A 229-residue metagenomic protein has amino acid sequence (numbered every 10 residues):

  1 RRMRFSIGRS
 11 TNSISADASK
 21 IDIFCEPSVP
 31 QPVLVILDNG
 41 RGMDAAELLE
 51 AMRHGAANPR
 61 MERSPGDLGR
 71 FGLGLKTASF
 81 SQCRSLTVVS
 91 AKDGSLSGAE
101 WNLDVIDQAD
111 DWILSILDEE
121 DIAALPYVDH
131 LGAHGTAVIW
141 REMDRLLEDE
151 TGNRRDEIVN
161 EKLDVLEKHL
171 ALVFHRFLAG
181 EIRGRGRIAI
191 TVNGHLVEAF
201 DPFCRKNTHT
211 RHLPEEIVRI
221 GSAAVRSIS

Functional and structural regions predicted by a protein language model:
R1-G8: Conserved short strand/loop->alpha-helix "switch" segment adjacent to the catalytic nucleotide/phosphoryl-transfer site
M3, A16, V29-Q31, G132-A133 (+1 more regions): Short loop/turn elements that form and flank the Walker-type P-loop nucleotide-binding site in RecA-like NTPase cores
G8, M43-A46, E161, V165: Generic recognition of stable, solvent-exposed alpha-helical segments in well-folded globular domains
S10, I14, M52, A56 (+2 more regions): Signal for well-folded cores of large energy- and translation-related assemblies
I14-R63: Conserved beta-strand-loop-beta-strand hairpin that lines the nucleotide-binding pocket of ATP/GTP-utilizing enzymes
E26-S28, N39-R41, C83, A91-D93 (+1 more regions): An acidic- and aromatic-residue-enriched active-site/binding cleft used to recognize and process polar
E62-I182, G186-V192: GHKL-type ATPase core
R155, L163, E167-K168, A179-S229: GHKL/Bergerat-fold ATPase module in large chromosome/replication-associated machines
